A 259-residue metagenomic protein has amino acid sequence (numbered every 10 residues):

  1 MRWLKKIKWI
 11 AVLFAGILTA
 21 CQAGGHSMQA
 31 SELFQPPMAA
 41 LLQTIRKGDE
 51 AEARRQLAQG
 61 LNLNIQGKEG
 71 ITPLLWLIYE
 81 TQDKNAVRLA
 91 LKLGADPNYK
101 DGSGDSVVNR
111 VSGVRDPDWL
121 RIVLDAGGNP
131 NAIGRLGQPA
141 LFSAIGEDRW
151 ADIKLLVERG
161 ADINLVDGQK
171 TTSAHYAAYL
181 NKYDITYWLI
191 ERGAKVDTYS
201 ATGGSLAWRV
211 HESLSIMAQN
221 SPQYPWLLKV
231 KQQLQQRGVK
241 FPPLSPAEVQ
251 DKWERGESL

Functional and structural regions predicted by a protein language model:
I10-T19: Bacterial N-terminal signal peptides
C21-A40, R192, D197, A201-G204 (+1 more regions): Ankyrin-repeat-protein effector appendages
S27-T72: N-terminal segments that cap or nucleate solenoid repeat domains
Q43-G48, W76-D83, R110-D116, S143-R149 (+2 more regions): Ankyrin repeat A-helix N-terminal signature
D49-L57, T81-L91, D116-D125, R149-V157 (+2 more regions): Ankyrin repeat structural motif
